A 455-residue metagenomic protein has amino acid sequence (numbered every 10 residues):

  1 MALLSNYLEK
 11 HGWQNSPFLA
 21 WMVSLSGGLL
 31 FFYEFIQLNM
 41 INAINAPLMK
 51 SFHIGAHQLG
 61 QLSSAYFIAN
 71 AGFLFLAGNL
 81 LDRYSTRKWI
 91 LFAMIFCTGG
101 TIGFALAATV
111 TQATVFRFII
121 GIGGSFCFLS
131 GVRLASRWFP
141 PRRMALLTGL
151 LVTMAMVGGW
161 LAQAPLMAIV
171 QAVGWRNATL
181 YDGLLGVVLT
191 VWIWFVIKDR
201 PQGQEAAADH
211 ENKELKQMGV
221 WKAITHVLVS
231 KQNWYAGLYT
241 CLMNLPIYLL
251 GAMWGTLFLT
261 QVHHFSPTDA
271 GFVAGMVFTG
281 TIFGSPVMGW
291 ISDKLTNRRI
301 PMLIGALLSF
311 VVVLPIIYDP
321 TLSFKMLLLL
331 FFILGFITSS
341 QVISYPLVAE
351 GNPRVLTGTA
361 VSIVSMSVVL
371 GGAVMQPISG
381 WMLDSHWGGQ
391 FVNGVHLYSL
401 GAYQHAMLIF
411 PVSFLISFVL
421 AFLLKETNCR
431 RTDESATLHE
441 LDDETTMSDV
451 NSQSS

Functional and structural regions predicted by a protein language model:
N6-S16, P201-G237, H439-D449: Juxtamembrane intracellular "pre-TM" segments in multi-pass secondary transporters
M22-A56, L250-T256, M375-G380: Extracytoplasmic
I41-N42, S230-M288, G372-G380: Extracytoplasmic gate region of multi-pass secondary transporters
H53, S85, L106-Q112, P140 (+3 more regions): Helix-breaking motifs and short loop linkers at transmembrane-helix boundaries and internal kinks in secondary membrane
G72-T111: Conserved MFS/SLC helix-loop-helix module at the cytosolic interface between two early adjacent transmembrane helices
R83-M94, D293-L307: Cytoplasmic membrane-interface "Motif A"-like loop-to-helix N-cap segments of 12-TM Major Facilitator Superfamily
F116-A155: Cytoplasmic helix-loop-helix junction between adjacent transmembrane helices in 12-TM secondary transporters
L150-Q202: Helix-loop-helix hairpin linking two adjacent transmembrane segments in secondary transporters
